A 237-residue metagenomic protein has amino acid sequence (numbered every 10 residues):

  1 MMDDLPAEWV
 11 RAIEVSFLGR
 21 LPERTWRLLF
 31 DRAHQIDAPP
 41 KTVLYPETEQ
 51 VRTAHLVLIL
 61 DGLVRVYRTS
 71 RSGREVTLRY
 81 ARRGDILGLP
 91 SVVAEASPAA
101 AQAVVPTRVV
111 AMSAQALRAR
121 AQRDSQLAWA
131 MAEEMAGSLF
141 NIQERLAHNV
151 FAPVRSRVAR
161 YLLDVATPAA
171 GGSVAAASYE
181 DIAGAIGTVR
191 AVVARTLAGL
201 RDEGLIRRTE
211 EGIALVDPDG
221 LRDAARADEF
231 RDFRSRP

Functional and structural regions predicted by a protein language model:
M1-T42, I86-L87, S91-V92: Cyclic nucleotide-binding regulatory module and flanking cytosolic helices
F30-D31, Q50-T53: Short, small/polar residue-rich loop motifs at catalytic or cofactor-binding pockets
K41, A54-Y67, R83-G84: Glycine- and acidic-residue-biased ligand/ion/polar-headgroup-sensing regions
T42-V51: Short phosphate-coordinating micro-motif centered on Lys-Gly-acidic
T77-E133, F140: Cyclic-nucleotide recognition modules
Q122-R190: Polybasic "coupling" helices that flank or enter modular domains
L163-P237: Phosphate-/nucleic-acid-contacting segments
